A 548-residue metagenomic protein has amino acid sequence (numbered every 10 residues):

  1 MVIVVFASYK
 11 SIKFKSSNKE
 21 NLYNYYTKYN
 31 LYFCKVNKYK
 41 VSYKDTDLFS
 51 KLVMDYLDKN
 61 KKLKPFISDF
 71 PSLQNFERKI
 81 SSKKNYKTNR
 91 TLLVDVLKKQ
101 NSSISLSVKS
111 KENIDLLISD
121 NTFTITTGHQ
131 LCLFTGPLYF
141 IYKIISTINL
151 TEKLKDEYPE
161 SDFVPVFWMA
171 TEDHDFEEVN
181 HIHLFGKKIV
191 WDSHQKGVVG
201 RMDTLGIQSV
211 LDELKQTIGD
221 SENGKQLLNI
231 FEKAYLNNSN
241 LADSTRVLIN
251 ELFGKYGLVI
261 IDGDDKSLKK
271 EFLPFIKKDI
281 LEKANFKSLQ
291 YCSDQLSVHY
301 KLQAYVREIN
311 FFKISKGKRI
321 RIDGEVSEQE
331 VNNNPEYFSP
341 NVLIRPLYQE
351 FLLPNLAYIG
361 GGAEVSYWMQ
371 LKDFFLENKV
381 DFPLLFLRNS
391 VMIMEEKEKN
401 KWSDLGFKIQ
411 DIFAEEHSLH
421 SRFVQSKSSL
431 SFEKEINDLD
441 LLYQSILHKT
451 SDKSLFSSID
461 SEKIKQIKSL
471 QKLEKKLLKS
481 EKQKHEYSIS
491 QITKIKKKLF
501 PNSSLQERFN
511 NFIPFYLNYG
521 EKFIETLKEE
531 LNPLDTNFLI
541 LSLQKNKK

Functional and structural regions predicted by a protein language model:
V5, K13, Y23-K35: Short, positively charged and aromatic/hydrophobic N-terminal segments
C34-V36, L248, L252-E330, S418 (+2 more regions): Long, compositionally biased intrinsically disordered regions
L48-V108, E474, I492: Low-complexity, highly charged intrinsically disordered N-terminal segments that act as targeting/localization
T122-K155: N-terminal catalytic cores of NTP/NDP-binding nucleotidyl/phosphoryl-transfer enzymes
P137-L138, T151-D175, P383: Glycine-rich phosphate/pyrophosphate-binding loops and their adjacent beta-strand/loop elements at enzyme active sites
F176-H183, M394-Q425: A structural-propensity feature for long, helix-poor, extended segments
H183-V210: A glycine-rich helix N-cap at a beta->alpha junction
K301-L356, G362-D373, F382-L384, R388-K397 (+1 more regions): A translation/RNA-centric and nucleic-acid-associated enzymatic feature enriched in Class II aminoacyl-tRNA synthetases
